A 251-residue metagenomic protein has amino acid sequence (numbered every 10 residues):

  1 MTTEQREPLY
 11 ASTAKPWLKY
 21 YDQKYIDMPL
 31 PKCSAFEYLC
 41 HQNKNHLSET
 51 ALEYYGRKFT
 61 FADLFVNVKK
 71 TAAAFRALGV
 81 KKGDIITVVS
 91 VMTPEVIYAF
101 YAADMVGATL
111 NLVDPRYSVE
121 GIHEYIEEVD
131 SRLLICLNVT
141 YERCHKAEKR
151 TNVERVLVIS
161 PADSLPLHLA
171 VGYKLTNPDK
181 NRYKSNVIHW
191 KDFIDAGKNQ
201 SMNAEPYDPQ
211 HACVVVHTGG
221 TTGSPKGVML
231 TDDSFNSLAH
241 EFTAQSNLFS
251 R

Functional and structural regions predicted by a protein language model:
M1-K32: Flexible, non-catalytic linker and terminal segments flanking ANL/adenylate-forming cores
T2, L78, M105-D192: Structural core segment of the AMP-binding/adenylate-forming
S12-Y20, E37-T60: AMP-dependent adenylate-forming
L30-P31, S48-G79, T87, V91-T93 (+3 more regions): Conserved AMP-binding/adenylate-forming core of the ANL superfamily
L39-C40, R76, P94-V113, I122-H123 (+1 more regions): Hydrophobic alpha-helical segments in the ANL/AMP-binding
T60-A62, C213-H240: Conserved AMP-binding A3 loop
N181-H217, S224, N247-R251: Conserved pre-ATP/AMP-binding loop-to-beta segment of ANL
N236-R251: Conserved AMP-binding/adenylation subdomain of ANL enzymes
